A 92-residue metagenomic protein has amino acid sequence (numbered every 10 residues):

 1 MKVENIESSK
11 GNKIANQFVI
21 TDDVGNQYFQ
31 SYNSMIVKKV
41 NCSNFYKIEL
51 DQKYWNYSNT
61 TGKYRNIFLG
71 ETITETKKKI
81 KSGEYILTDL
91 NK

Functional and structural regions predicted by a protein language model:
M1-K92: Terminal leader/tail segments of proteins
